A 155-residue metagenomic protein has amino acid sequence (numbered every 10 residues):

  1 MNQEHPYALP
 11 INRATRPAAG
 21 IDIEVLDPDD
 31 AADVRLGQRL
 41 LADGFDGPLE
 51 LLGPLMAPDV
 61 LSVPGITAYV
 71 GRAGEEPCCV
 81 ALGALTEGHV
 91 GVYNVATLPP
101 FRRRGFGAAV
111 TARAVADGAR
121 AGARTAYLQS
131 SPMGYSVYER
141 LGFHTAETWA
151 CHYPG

Functional and structural regions predicted by a protein language model:
M1, A108, R120, P132-T148 (+1 more regions): Conserved active-site alpha-helix within GNAT-family acetyltransferase domains
M1-D30, S130, H152-Y153: Acyl-donor-binding surface of acyltransferase catalytic domains
D22-V25, D46-G47, A81-A84, G88 (+3 more regions): Ligand-binding pocket scaffold of soluble enzyme catalytic domains
E24-A42: Acidic/polar short surface loop at catalytic or gating sites that assists cofactor/ion binding and chemistry
R39-L51: Helix-loop element at the rim of GNAT/NAT acetyltransferase active sites that forms part of the acceptor-substrate
L49-P100: A conserved beta-strand-loop-helix scaffold within acyl/acetyltransferase catalytic domains
N94-P99, R103-A116, R120, R140: Conserved acetyl-CoA-binding loop-helix of GNAT-fold acetyltransferases
G118-S130: Conserved GNAT acetyl-CoA-binding A-motif
